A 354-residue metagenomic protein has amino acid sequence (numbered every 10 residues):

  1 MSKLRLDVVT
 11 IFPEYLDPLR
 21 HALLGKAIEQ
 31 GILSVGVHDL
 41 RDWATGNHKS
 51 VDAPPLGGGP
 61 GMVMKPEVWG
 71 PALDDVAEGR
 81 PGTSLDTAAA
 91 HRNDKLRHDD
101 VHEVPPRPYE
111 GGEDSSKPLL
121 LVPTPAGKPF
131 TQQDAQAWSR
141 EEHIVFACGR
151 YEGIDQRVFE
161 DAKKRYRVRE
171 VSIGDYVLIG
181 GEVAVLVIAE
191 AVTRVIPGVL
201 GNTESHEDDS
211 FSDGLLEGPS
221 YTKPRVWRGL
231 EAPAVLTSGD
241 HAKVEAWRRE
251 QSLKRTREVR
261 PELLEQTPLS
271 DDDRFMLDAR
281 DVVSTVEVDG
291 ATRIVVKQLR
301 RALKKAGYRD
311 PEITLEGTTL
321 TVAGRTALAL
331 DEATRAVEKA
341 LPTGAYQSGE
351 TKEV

Functional and structural regions predicted by a protein language model:
S2-D42: Glycine-rich, flexible N-terminal cofactor/catalytic loop recognition
S2-K3, P224-E287, R301, V354: SAM-dependent methyltransferases
V51-A72: Short, structured active-site "lid" loops
K65-S84, H91, K95-D100, Y109-R150 (+1 more regions): S-adenosyl-L-methionine/SAH cofactor-binding core of RNA-modifying enzymes
I154, V158-D209: Structured adenosyl-cofactor binding patch, chiefly the S-adenosyl-L-methionine
V183, V195-V235: Internal, active-site/partner-interface "lid" segment
G290-G307: Short amphipathic alpha-helix segments
E316-R325: Short glycine/threonine-rich beta-strand-turn micro-motifs
